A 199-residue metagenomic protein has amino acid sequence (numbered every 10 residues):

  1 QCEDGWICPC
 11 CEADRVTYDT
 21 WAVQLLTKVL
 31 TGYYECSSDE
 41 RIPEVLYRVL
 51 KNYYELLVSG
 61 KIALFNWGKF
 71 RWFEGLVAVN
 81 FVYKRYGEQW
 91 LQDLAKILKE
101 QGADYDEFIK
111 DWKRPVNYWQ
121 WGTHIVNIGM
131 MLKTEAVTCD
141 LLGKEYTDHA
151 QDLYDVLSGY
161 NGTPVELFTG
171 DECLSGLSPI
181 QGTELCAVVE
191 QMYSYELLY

Functional and structural regions predicted by a protein language model:
Q1-Y199: Glycan-recognition and catalytic cores of secretory/periplasmic carbohydrate-active enzymes
